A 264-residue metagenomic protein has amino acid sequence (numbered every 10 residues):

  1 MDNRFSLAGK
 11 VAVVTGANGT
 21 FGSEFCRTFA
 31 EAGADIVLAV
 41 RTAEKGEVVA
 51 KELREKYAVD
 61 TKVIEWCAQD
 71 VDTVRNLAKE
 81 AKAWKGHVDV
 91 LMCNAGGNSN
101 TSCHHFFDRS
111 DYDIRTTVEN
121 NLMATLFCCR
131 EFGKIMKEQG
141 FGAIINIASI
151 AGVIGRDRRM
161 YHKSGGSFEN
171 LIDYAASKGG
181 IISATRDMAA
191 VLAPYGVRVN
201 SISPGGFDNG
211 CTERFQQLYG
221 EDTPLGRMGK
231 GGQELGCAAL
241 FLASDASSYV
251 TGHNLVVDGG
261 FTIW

Functional and structural regions predicted by a protein language model:
D2-R4, N98, T251-W264: Short C-terminal tail/terminal secondary-structure segment of NAD(P)H-dependent dehydrogenase/reductase domains
V11, N18-G19: Conserved glycine-rich cofactor-binding loop
A34-V48: Conserved glycine-rich Rossmann-like NAD(P)H-binding loop of the short-chain dehydrogenase/reductase
R75, N98-R115, E138, G155-N170 (+1 more regions): Conserved mid-core segment of classical short-chain dehydrogenase/reductases
G97-N98, I145-G180, T185-A193, G206: Catalytic loop of short-chain dehydrogenase/reductase
F107-L126, F141, I145, Y174 (+2 more regions): Catalytic Tyr-X3-Lys loop
A193, R198, V250-G252: Short, small/polar-rich loop/turn modules that mediate ligand/substrate recognition or access, typified
T223-L235, A246: A conserved structural motif in NAD(P)-dependent oxidoreductases
